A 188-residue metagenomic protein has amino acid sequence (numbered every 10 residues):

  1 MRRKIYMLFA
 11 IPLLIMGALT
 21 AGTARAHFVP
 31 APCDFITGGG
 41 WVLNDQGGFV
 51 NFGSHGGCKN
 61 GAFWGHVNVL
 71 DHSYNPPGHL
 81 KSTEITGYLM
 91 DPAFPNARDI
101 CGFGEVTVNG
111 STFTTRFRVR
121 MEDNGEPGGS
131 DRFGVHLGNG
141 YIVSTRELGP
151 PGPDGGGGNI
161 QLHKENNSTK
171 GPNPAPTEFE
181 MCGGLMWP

Functional and structural regions predicted by a protein language model:
M1-A26: Sec-dependent, cleavable N-terminal signal peptides
L13, G38, I100-G104, G134-L137: Residue-level detector of buried hydrophobic side-chain packing in well-ordered secondary-structure elements
R25-H79, E147-P188: N-terminal segment immediately downstream of the Sec signal-peptide cleavage site in secreted/extracellular proteins
A31-D34, A93-R98, E126-G129: Edge/loop elements at the starts and ends of beta-strands within beta-rich repeat scaffolds
W41-Q46, T107, E122-E126, G138-N139: Short, flexible beta-strand-to-coil junctions
V50-F117: Predominantly extracellular/secreted and cell-surface proteins with exposed, flexible low-complexity segments
G57, T112-F133: A short, surface-exposed beta-strand/turn
G140-T145: Surface-exposed loop/edge segments in extracytoplasmic proteins
